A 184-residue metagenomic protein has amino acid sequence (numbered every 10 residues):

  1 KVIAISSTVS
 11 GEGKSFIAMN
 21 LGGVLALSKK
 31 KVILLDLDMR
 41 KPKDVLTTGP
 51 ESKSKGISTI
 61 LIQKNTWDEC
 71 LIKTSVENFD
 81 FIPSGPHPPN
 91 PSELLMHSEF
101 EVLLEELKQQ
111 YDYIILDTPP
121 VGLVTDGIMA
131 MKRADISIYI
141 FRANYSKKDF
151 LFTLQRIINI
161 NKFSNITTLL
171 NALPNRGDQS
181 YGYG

Functional and structural regions predicted by a protein language model:
K1-G184: P-loop NTP-binding module
